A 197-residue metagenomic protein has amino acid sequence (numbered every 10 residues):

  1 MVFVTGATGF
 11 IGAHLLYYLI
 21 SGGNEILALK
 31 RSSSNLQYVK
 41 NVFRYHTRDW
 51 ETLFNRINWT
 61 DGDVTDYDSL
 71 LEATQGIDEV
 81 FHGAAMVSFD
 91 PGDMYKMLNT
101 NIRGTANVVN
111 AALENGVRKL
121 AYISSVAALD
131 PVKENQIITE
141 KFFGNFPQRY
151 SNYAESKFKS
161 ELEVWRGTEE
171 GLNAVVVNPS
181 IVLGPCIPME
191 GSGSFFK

Functional and structural regions predicted by a protein language model:
V2-N24: N-terminal Rossmann NAD(P)H-binding glycine-rich loop of SDR-like oxidoreductase domains
K30-T52: Glycine-rich phosphate-binding loop and adjoining beta1-alpha1-beta2 segment of Rossmann-like nucleotide-binding folds
R44, R48-T100: NAD(P)H-binding glycine-rich loop region in Rossmannoid oxidoreductase-like domains and their noncatalytic homologs
T65, A128, V182-G184: Conserved sequence/active-site signature of Rossmann-fold short-chain dehydrogenase/reductase
A84, A121-S124, S180: Active-site beta-alpha turn of Rossmann-fold NAD(P)-dependent dehydrogenases/reductases
M94-Y95, T100-N152, V175: Conserved Rossmann-fold NAD(P)-dependent oxidoreductase catalytic core, especially the SDR/UDP-sugar
R149-V175: Active-site Tyr-X1-5-Lys
T168-K197: NAD(P)-dependent short-chain dehydrogenase/reductase
